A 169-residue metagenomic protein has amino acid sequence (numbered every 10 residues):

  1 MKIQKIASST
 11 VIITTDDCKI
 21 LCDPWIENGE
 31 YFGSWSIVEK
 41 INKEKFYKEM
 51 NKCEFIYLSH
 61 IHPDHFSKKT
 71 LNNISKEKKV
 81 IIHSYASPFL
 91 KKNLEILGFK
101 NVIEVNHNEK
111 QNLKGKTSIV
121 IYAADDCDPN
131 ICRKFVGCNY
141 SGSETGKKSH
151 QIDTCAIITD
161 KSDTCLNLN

Functional and structural regions predicted by a protein language model:
M1-N51, E104-N169: Core dinuclear metal-dependent hydrolase active-site scaffold
C18, K76-K79, F99: A short helix->loop->beta-strand "cap" motif at the edges of active sites that frequently abuts
W25, I61, Y85: Flexible loop residues that form catalytic and substrate-binding hotspots at small-molecule/glycan-binding clefts
N28, P63-H65, P88: Glycine-rich nucleotide phosphate-binding loop and flanking beta-alpha elements of Rossmann-like dinucleotide-binding
S34-I82: Active-site metal-binding motif and surrounding structural segment of the metallo-beta-lactamase
H83-Y85, L168-N169: Structural motif
A86-K92: Short, charged/polar "capping" segments at the starts of alpha-helices and the immediately preceding loops
L94-G98: Short, conserved SAM-binding/catalytic segment of Class I S-adenosyl-L-methionine-dependent methyltransferases
